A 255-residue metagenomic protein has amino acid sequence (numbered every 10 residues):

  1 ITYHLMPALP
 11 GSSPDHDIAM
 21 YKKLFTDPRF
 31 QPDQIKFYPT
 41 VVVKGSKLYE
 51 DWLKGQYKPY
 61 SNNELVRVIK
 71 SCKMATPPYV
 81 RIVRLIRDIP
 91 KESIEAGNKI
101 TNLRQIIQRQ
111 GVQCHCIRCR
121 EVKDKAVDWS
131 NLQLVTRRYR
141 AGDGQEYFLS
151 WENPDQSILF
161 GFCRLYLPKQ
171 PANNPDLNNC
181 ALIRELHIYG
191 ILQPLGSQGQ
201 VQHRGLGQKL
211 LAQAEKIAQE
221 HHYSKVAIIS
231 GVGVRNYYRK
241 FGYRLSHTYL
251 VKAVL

Functional and structural regions predicted by a protein language model:
I1-K47, N62-I89, L182-I183: Conserved C-terminal portion of the radical SAM core fold that forms the substrate/S-adenosylmethionine-binding
F25-P28, E215, Q219, R239: Non-catalytic positions within long, well-ordered alpha-helices that form the structural scaffold/packing of enzyme
K47-D51, Q193-G199: Short acidic, glycine/proline-rich loop/turn micro-motifs
V80-A181, L186-Y189, Q193-L195, H221 (+1 more regions): Non-catalytic substrate-recognition and accessory regions of acyl/acetyltransferase enzymes
Q198-A218: Conserved acetyl-CoA-binding loop-helix of GNAT-fold acetyltransferases
K216-S230: Conserved GNAT acetyl-CoA-binding A-motif
S230-Y249, L255: Conserved active-site alpha-helix within GNAT-family acetyltransferase domains
